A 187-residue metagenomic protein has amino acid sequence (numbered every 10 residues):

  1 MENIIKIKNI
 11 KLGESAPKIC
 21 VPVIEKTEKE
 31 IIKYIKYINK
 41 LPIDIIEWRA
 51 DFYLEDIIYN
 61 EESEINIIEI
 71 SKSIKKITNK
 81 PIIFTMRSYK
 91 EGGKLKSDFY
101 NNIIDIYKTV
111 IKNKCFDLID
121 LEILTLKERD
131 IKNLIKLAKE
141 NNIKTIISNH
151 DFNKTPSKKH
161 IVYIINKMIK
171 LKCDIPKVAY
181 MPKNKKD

Functional and structural regions predicted by a protein language model:
M1-K33: N-terminal amphipathic alpha-helix/helix-capping segment at the start of soluble metabolic enzymes
K18-C20, I45-E47, P81-I83, F116-D120 (+2 more regions): Structural preference for beta-strand elements that scaffold enzyme active sites
K26-K40, D98-V110, S157-K167: Short, acidic/polar
K33-Y53, F116: Catalytic domains of carbohydrate-active enzymes, especially glycoside hydrolases
I45-I74, L121, E128: Glycine-rich, proline-tolerant flexible connector loops at the mouths of alpha/beta enzymes
N60-K90, N113, I135-I146: Alpha-helix-loop-beta-strand connector modules within alpha/beta enzyme cores
I74, I82-L121, E128: Glycine/small-residue-rich loop that forms an oxyanion/phosphate-binding "nest" at active or ligand-binding sites
I123-D187: Catalytic alpha/beta core domains of metabolic enzymes, predominantly
